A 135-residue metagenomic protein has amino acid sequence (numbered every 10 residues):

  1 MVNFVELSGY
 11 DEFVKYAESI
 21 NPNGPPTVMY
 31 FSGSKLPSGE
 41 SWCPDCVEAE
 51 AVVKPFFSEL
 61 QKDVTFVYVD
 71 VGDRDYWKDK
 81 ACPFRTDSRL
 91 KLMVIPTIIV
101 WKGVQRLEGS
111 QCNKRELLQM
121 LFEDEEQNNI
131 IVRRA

Functional and structural regions predicted by a protein language model:
M1-S34, V69-V71, Q119-A135: N-terminal leader/targeting and pre-domain segments
F4-L7, E50, F57-A81: Thiol-based oxidoreductase modules, predominantly thioredoxin-like and allied folds used for disulfide exchange
N23-P26, V64, M93: Eukaryote-biased feature marking scaffold/signaling PDZ-domain proteins and nuclear chromatin regulators
Y30, T65-V67, I99-V100: Beta-strand cores of modular interaction/reader domains in eukaryotic scaffold and signaling proteins, especially PDZ
S34-A51: Conserved redox-active cysteine motifs that mediate thiol-disulfide chemistry, especially di-cysteine Cys-X(1-2)-Cys
P44-C46, C82-F84, S110-R115: "Short basic amphipathic alpha-helical interaction patches in structured regions
W77-M93: Structural alpha/beta surface segment adjacent to cysteine/selenocysteine redox centers across thiol/disulfide enzymes
S88-A135: Non-catalytic, surface beta->alpha helical segment in thiol-disulfide oxidoreductase systems
